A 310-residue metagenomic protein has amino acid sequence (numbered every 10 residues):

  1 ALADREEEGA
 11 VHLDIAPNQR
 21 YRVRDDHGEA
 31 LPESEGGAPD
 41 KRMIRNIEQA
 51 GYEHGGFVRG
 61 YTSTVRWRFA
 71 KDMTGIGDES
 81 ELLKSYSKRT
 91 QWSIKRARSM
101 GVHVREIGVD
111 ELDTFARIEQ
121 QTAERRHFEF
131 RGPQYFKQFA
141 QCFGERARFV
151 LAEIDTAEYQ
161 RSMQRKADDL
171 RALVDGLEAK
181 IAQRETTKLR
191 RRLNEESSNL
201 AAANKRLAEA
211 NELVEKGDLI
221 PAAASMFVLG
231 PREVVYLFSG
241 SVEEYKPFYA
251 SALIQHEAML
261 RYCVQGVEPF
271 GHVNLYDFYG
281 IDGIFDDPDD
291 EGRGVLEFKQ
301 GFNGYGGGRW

Functional and structural regions predicted by a protein language model:
A1-Y61, D175, A222, L229-G304: Acyl-donor binding region in acyl/amide transferases
R20-R22, D26, S34-D40, A50-P247 (+1 more regions): A conserved beta-strand-loop-helix scaffold within acyl/acetyltransferase catalytic domains
Y305-R309: Short, polar N-cap/turn motifs at the start of nucleic acid-interacting alpha helices
